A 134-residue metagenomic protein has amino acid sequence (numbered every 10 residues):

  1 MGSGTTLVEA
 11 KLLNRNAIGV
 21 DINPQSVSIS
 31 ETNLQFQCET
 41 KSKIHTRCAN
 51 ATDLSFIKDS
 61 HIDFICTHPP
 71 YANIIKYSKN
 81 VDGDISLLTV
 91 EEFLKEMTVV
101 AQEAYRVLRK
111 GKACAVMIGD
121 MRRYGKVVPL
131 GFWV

Functional and structural regions predicted by a protein language model:
M1-V134: Class I S-adenosyl-L-methionine-dependent methyltransferase catalytic core
